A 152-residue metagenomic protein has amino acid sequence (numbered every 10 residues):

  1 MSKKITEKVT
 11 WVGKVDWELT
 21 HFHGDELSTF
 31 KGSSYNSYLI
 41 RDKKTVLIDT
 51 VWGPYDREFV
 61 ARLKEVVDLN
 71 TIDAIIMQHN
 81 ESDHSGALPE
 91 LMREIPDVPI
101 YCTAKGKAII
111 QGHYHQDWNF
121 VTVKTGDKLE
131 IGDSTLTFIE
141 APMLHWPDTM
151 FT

Functional and structural regions predicted by a protein language model:
K3-E65, F151: Conserved beta-strand hairpin/beta-sheet module of binuclear metal-dependent hydrolase folds, prominently
K3-E7, C102-T149: Metallo-beta-lactamase
W11-V12, H21-F22, M77-N80, L136 (+2 more regions): Long, contiguous hydrophobic alpha-helical segments, chiefly transmembrane helices and signal peptides
L19, N80-S85, A108-I109, H145-W146: Active-site environment of divalent metal-dependent phosphoester hydrolases
T29-S33, V66-L69, E94-D97, N119-T122 (+1 more regions): Short, low-complexity, polar/charged sequence segments that are solvent-exposed and flexible
K43, P54-I100: Active-site metal-binding motif and surrounding structural segment of the metallo-beta-lactamase
K44, V51-W52, N80, G106 (+1 more regions): Structured beta->alpha junctions
A87-D97, F120-D127, T152: Short secondary-structure transition/capping segments
